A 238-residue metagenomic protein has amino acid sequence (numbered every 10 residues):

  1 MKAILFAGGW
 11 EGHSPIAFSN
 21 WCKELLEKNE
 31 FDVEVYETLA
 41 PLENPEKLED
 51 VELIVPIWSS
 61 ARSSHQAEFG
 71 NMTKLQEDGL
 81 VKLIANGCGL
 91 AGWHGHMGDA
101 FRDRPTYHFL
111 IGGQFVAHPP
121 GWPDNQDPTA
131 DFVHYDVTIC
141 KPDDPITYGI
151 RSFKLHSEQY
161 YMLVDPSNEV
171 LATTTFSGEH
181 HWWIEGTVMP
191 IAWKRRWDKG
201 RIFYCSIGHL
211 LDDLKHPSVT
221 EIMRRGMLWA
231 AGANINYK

Functional and structural regions predicted by a protein language model:
K2-L5, P15-G92, H96-G98: Helical hinge/lid and interdomain linker segments adjacent to catalytic or ligand-binding clefts that mediate domain
I4-F6, L171, F203-I207: Active-site-proximal beta-strand elements of phosphoester/diester hydrolases
A7-W10, H96, G208: Residue-level signal for short, function-critical loop segments
F18, C22, Q76, D103 (+2 more regions): Stable alpha-helical elements in mature extracytoplasmic
L26-E27, E34, D50, N125-D198: Catalytic beta-strand/loop cores that center a nucleophilic Ser/Cys/Thr and support acyl-enzyme chemistry
K28, E46, H180-M189, R196-K238: Extracellular ligand-binding/catalytic regions of CAZymes and related secreted enzymes and adhesion modules
A61-Y148: A glycine-rich, often tryptophan-bearing local segment used as a flexible ligand/cofactor-contacting loop or short
